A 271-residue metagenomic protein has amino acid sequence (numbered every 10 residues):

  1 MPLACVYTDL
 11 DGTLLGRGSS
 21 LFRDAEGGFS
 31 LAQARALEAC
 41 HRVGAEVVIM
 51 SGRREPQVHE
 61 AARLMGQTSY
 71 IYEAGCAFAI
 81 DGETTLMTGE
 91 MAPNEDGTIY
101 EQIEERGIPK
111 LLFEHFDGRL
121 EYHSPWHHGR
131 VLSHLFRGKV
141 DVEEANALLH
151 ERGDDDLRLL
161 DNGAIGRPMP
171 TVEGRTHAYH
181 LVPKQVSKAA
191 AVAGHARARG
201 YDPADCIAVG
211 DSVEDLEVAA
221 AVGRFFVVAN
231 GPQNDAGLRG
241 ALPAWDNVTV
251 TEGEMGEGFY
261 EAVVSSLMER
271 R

Functional and structural regions predicted by a protein language model:
P2, F29-S30, V182-K184, A189-R271: Mg2+-dependent phosphoryl-transfer enzymes with acidic/Ser/Thr/Gly-rich catalytic loops
P2-R23, I49, A219: Asp-based phosphoryl-transfer active-site loop
L14-G27, T176-P183: Glycine-rich phosphate-binding "P-loop"
G18-A39, V227-A229: Basic, amphipathic juxtamembrane/active-site segments that coordinate anionic phosphate or diphosphate groups
G28-P125: Active-site phosphate-binding/coordination module
R42-V48, Q67-T68, S133, P203-C206 (+2 more regions): Short active-site oxyanion
L86-R106, L160-H177, A236-P243: Charged, glycine/proline-rich intrinsically disordered loops and linkers
E114-V222: Conserved acidic, metal-coordinating active-site core of Asp-based, Mg2+-dependent phosphoryl-transfer enzymes
